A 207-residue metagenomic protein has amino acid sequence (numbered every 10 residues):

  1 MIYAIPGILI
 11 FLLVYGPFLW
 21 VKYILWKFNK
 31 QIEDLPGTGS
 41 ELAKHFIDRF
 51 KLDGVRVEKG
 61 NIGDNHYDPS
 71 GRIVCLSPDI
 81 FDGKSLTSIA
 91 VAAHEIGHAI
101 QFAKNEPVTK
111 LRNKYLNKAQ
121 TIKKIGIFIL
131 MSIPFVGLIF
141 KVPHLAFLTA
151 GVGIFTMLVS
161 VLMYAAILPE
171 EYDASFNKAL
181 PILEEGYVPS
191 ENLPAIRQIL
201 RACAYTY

Functional and structural regions predicted by a protein language model:
M1-A4, I47-K51, A90, S132-F135: Short, mixed-charge, low-aromatic patches
M1-L25, V142, A146-F147, G151-I154 (+1 more regions): Hydrophobic alpha-helical transmembrane segments of small proteolipidic membrane proteins, enriched in energy-coupled
A4-I5, G126, A204: Sec-dependent signal peptide hydrophobic core
L19-I122, L162-Y207: Polar-ligand-bearing catalytic/cofactor-coordination segments of membrane-embedded or membrane-tethered inner-membrane
K118-N177: Hydrophobic transmembrane alpha-helical segments that form the core helix bundle of multi-pass membrane enzymes
